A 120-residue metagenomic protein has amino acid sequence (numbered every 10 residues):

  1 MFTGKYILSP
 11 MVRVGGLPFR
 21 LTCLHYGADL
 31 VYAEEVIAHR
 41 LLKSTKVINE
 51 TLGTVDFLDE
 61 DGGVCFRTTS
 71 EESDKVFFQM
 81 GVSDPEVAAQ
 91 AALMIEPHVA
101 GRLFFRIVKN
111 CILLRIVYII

Functional and structural regions predicted by a protein language model:
M1-F2, T54: Eukaryotic N-terminal low-complexity, Ser/Thr- and Lys/Arg-rich leader segments that predominantly function as
F2-L8, S73-F77: Short beta-strand/loop segments at the ligand-binding rim of alpha/beta enzyme cores
T3, V12-G15, I37-A38, L42 (+2 more regions): Generic, ordered loop/turn and secondary-structure boundary motif
Y6, Y26, Y32, Y118-I119: Sequence-level detector for tyrosine residue identity
S9, Q79, F105: Redox-cofactor binding/interface segments in oxidoreductases and associated redox assembly factors
R13-M94, H98: Glycine-rich, positively charged N-terminal anion/phosphate-binding segment
E86-I120: Alpha/beta enzyme core
